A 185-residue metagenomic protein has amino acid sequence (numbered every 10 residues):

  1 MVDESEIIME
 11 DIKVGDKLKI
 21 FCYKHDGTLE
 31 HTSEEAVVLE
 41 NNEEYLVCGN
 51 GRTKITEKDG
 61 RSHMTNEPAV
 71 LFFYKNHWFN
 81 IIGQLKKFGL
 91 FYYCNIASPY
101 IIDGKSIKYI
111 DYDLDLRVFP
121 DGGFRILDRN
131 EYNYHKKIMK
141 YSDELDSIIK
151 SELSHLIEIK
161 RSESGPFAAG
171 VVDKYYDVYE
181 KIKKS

Functional and structural regions predicted by a protein language model:
M1-E67: Charge-rich, low-complexity N-terminal segments
V2, E10-I12, V118, N133-Y134 (+1 more regions): Compact, glycine/acidic-enriched structural inserts
Y23-H25, N41, T53, N76 (+3 more regions): Generic structural motif
E30-E34, T65-E67, N76-N80, Y109-D113: Short, surface-exposed coil-to-beta transition loops
E40, G83-L85, C94, I126-R129 (+3 more regions): A general structural signal for short secondary-structure boundary/capping elements
E57-D103: The feature represents the first ordered module of a protein
K86-M139, D143: Conserved, surface-exposed functional patches that form binding/active-site neighborhoods
E152-S185: Cysteine/selenocysteine-centered motifs that mediate thiol-based redox chemistry or coordinate metal-sulfur cofactors
